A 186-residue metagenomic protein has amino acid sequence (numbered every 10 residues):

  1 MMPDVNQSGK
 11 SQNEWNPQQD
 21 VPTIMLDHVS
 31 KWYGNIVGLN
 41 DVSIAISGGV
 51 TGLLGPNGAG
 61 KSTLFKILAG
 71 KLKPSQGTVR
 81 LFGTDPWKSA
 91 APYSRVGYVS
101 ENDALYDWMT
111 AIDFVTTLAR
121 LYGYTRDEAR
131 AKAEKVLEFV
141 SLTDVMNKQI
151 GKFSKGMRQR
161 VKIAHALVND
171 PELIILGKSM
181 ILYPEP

Functional and structural regions predicted by a protein language model:
P56-G60: Walker A (P-loop) phosphate-binding loop of ABC-type ATPase nucleotide-binding domains
A69: Helix-to-loop junction immediately C-terminal to a conserved catalytic motif
G77-P92: Conserved ABC transporter NBD signature motif
T116, R120, D127-V145: Conserved ABC ATPase "signature" region
I163: Hydrophobic anchor residue at the start of the ABC signature
D170: Conserved catalytic motifs of ABC-family nucleotide-binding domains
